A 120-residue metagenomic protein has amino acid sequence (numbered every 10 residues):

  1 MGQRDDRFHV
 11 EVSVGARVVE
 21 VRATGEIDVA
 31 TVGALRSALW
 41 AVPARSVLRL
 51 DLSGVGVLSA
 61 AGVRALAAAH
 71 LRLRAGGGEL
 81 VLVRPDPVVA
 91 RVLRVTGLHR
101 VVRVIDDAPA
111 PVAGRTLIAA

Functional and structural regions predicted by a protein language model:
M1-V57, A68-A120: STAS-like cytosolic regulatory interaction modules
